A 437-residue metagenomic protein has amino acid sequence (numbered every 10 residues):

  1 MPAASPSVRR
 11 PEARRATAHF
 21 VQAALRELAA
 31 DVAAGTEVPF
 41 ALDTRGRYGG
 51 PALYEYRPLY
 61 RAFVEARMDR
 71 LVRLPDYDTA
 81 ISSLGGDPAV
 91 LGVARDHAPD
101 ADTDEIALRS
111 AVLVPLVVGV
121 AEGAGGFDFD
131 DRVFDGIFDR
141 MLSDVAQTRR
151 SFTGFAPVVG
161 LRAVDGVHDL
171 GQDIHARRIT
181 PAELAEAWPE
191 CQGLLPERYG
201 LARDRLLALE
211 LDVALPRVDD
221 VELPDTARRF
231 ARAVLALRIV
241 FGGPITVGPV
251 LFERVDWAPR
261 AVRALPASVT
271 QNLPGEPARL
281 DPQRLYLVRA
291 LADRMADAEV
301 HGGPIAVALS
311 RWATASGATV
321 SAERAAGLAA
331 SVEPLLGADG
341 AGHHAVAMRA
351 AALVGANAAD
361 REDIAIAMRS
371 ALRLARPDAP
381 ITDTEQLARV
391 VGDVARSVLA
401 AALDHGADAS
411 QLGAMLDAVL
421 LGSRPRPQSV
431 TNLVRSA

Functional and structural regions predicted by a protein language model:
M1-H19, L420-A437: Actinobacteria-biased recognition of intrinsically disordered, low-complexity terminal regions
P2-A89, V93-D96, A101-A111, A124-R140 (+1 more regions): Amphipathic alpha-helical interface elements
D78-E323, H405-A437: Charged, non-catalytic interaction/linker regions at domain boundaries that couple catalytic cores to substrate
F230-V234, V332, V391-L399: Short amphipathic C-terminal alpha-helix that caps PH/PH-like domains
L336-G340, L372-P380, R396-A407: Charged/polar positions within long, soluble alpha-helices
A358-G392: Histidine-centered, metal-coordinating catalytic motifs and their short helical/loop contexts
